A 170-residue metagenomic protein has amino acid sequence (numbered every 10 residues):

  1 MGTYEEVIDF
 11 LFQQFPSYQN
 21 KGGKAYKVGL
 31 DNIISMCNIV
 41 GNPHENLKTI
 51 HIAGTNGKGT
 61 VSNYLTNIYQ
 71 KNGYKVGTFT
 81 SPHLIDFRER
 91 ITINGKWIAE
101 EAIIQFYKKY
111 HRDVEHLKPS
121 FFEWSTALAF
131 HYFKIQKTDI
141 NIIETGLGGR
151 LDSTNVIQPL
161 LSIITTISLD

Functional and structural regions predicted by a protein language model:
M1-A53, V61, N67-N72: Short functional linear segments
G23-L30, S35-E45, K71-I157, L169-D170: ATP-dependent carboxylate-amine ligase catalytic core
I52-T55, T126, I142, T165: Buried hydrophobic positions in well-ordered alpha/beta secondary-structure cores of metabolic enzymes
K58: Catalytic cores of secreted/periplasmic lytic hydrolases that degrade extracellular macromolecules
L161-S168: Conserved beta-strand/loop subsegment of P-loop NTPase cores
